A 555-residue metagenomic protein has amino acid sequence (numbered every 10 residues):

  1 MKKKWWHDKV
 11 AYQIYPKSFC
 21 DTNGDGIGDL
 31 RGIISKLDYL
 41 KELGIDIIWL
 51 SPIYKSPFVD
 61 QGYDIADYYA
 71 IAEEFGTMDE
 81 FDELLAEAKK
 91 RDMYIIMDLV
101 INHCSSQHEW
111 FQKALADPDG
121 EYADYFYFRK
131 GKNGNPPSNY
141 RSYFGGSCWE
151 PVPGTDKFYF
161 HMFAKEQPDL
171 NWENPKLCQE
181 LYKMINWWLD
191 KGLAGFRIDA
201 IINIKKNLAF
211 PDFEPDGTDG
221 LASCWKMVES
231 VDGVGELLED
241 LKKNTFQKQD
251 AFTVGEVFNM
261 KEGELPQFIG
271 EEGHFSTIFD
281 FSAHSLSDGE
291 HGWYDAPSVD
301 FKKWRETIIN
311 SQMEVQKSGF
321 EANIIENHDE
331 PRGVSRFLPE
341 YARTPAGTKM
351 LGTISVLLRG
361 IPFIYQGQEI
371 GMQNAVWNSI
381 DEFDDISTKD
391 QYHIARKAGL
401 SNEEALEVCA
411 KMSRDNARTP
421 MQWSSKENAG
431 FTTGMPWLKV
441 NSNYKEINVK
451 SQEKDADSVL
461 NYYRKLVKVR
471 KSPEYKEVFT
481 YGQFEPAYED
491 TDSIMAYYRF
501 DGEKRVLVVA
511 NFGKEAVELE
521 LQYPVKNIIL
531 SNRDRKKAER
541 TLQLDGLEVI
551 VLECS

Functional and structural regions predicted by a protein language model:
K2-N186, D190, N203-G263, G270 (+1 more regions): Acidic/aromatic-lined carbohydrate-recognition and catalytic surfaces of CAZymes acting on diverse glycans
W5-W6, F213-T218, K226, E236-K248 (+9 more regions): Loop/helix patches that line or flank the sugar-binding groove of alpha-linked glycan CAZymes
I48, F196-I198: Hydrophobic residues within beta-strands of alpha/beta enzymes
F512-P524: Surface-exposed beta-strand/loop patches in extracellular or lumenal glycoproteins
Q522-R533: Solvent-exposed beta-hairpin/edge-strand motifs
E539-S555: C-terminal beta-strand-rich structural cap/linker in extracellular carbohydrate-active enzymes
